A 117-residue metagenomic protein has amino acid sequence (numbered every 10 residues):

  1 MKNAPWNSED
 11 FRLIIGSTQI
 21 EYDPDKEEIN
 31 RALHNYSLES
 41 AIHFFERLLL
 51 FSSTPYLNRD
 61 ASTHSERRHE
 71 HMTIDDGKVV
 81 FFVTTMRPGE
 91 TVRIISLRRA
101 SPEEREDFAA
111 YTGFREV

Functional and structural regions predicted by a protein language model:
M1-V117: Ribonuclease/tRNase effector modules and their secretory precursors
